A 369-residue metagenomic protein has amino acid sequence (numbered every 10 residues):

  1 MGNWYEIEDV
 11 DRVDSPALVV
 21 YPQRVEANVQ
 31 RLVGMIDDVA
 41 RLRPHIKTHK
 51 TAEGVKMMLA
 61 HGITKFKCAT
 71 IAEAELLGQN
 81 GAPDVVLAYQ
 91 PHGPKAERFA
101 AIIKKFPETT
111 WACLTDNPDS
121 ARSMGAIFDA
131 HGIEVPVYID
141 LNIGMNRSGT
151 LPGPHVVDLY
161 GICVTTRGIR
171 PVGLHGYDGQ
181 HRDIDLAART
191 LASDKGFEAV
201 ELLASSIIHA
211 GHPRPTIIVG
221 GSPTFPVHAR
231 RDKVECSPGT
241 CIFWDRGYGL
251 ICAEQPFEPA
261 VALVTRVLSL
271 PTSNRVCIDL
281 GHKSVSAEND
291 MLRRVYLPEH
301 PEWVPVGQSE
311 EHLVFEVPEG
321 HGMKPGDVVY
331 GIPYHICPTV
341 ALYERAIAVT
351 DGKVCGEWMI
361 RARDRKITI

Functional and structural regions predicted by a protein language model:
G2-V20: Generic N-terminal amphipathic, Lys/Arg-enriched alpha-helix
G2-Y5, R24-G54, K67: N-terminal glycine-rich anion-binding loops that anchor highly charged ligand groups
V25, K47, L77, I139 (+5 more regions): Conserved, mostly hydrophobic/aromatic
R41, H209-I218, M323-P325, V340-Y343: Flexible, glycine/charged-enriched surface loops at secondary-structure junctions
H45-R182: Active-site-proximal beta-alpha core segment in soluble small-molecule metabolic enzymes
P136, N142-Q255: Active-site loop/helix belt of alpha/beta enzymes
P223-P301: Active-site loop ensemble at the mouth of alpha/beta enzyme cores that anchors a bound cofactor
T272-I369: C-terminal accessory subdomain/extension
